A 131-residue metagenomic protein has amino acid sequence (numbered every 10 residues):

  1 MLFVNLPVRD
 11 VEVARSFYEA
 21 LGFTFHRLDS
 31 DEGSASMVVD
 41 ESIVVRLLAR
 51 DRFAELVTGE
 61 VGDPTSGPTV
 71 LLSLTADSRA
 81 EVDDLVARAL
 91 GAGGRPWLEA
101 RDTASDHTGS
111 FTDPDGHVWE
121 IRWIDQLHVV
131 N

Functional and structural regions predicted by a protein language model:
M1-V13, T69-L74, I124-N131: N-terminal beta-strand motif that seeds the catalytic metal site of vicinal oxygen chelate
N5-F53: Core segments of cupin and vicinal oxygen chelate
V38-E41, T58-G59, G109-T112: Short secondary-structure transition/capping segments
F53-G59, V129-V130: A short, acidic/glycine-rich surface segment
G62-G67: Short, flexible turn/loop "capping" segments at secondary-structure junctions
V70-A87, G93-W97: Mid-chain, well-packed structural core segment of small domains
V86-N131: Vicinal oxygen chelate
